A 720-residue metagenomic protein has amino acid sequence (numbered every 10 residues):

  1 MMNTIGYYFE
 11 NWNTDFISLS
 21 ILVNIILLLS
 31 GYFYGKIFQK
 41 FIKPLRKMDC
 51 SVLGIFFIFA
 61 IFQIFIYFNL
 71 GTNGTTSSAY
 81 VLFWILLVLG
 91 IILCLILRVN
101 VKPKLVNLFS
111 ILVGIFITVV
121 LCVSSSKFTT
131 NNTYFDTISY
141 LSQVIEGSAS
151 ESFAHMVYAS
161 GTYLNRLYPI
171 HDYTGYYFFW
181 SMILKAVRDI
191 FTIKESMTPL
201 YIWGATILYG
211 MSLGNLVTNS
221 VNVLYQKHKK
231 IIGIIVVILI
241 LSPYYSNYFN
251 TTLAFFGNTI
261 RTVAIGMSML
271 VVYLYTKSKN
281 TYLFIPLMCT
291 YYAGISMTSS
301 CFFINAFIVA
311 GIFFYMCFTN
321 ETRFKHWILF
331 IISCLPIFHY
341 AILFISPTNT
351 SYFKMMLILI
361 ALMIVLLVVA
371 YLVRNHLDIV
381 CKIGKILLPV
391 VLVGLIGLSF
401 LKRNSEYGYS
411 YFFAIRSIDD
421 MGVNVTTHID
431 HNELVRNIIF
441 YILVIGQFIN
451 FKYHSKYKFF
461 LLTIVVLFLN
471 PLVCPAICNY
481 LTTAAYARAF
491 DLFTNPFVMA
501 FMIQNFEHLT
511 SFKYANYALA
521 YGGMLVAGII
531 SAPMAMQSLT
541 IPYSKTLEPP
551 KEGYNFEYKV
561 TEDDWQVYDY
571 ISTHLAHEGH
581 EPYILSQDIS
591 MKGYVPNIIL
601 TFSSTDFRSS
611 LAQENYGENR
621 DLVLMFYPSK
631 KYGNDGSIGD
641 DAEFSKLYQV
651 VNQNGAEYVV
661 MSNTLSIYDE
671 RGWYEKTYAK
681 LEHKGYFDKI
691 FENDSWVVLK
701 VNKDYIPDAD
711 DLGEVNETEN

Functional and structural regions predicted by a protein language model:
M1-K104, T319, I328-A361, V373-C381 (+7 more regions): Membrane-embedded, hydrophobic transmembrane alpha-helices
N13, I17, Y67-Y80, T129-T137 (+5 more regions): Membrane-helix boundary/interfacial segments in multi-pass membrane proteins
S30-F33, I37, L216, V221 (+4 more regions): Hydrophobic, aromatic-rich transmembrane alpha-helices and their immediate juxtamembrane boundary segments
G54-Q63, G114-V119, Y201-T276, N280-F313 (+1 more regions): Membrane-embedded helix bundles of polyisoprenyl
V119-V263, E548-E552, F556, I584: Active-site lumenal/periplasmic loops and adjacent helix-entry segments of GT-C-fold, multi-pass membrane
P243-Y244, M297, C301-F302, A520-E557: Transmembrane alpha-helical segments
C289, I332-I337, C381-L392, F506-P542: Signature aromatic-anchored transmembrane alpha helix within multi-pass, membrane-resident enzymes that catalyze glycan
V560-F626, Y648-N652, A656-E670, V697-K700: Short periplasmic/luminal acceptor-recognition loop of GT-C membrane glycosyltransferases, typified by
